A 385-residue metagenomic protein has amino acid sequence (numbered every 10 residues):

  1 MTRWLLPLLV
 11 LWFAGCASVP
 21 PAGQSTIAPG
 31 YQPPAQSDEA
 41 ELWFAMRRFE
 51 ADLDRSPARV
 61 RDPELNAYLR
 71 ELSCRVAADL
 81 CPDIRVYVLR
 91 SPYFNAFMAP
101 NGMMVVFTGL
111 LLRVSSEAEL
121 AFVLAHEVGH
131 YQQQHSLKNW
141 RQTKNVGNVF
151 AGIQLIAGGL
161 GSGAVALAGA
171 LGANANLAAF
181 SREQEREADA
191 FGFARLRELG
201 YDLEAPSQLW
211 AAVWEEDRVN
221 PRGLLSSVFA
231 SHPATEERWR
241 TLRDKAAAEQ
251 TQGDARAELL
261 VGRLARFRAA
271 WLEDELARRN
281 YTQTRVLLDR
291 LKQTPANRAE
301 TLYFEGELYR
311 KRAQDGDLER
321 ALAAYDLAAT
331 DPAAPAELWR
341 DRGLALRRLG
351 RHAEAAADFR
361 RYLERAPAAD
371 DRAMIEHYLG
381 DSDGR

Functional and structural regions predicted by a protein language model:
W12-G15: C-terminal motif of bacterial Sec signal peptides marking the signal peptidase cleavage site
A17-Q154, L177, F191-A230, E236 (+9 more regions): Peri-catalytic and regulatory segments of divalent metal-dependent proteins
L160-A205: Metalloprotease/metallohydrolase-associated module, dominated by Zn2+-dependent proteases
A277, K311-Q314, R348, Y378-R385: Register position in tetratricopeptide repeats
F304, D341, M374-Y378: Canonical tetratricopeptide repeat
A356-R385: Terminal, low-structured helical/coil segments at or just beyond the last alpha-helical repeat
